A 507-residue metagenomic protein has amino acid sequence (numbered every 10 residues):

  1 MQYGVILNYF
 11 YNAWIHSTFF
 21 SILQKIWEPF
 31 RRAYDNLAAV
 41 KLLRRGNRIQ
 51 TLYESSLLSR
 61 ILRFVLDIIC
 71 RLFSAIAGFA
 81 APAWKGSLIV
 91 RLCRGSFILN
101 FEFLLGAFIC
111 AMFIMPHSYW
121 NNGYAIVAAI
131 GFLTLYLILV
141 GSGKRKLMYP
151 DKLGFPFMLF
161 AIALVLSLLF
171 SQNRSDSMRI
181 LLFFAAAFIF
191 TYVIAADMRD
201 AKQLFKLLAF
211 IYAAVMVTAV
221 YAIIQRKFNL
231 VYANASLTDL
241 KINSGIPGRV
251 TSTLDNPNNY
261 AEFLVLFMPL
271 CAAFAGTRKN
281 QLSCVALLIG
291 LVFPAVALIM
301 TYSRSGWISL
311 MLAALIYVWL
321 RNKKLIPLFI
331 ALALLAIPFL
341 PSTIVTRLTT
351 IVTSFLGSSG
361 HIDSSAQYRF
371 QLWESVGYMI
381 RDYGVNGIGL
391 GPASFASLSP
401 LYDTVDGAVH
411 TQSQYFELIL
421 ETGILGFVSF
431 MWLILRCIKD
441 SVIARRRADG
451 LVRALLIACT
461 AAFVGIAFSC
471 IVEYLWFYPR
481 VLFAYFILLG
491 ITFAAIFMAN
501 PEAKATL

Functional and structural regions predicted by a protein language model:
M1-L166, Q172-D176, K202-F205, A209 (+4 more regions): Transmembrane signal-anchor hairpin modules in multi-pass inner-membrane enzymes, especially those that act on
F108-I109, I162-L166, I189, F205-I246 (+6 more regions): Alpha-helical transmembrane segments of multi-pass inner-membrane proteins
Y124-T134, R179-T191, N258-F274, S305-Y317 (+2 more regions): Hydrophobic core segments of transmembrane alpha-helices in multi-pass, intramembrane catalytic enzymes
I130-L135, R436, L451, C459-L507: Transmembrane alpha-helices of multi-pass inner-membrane enzymes
T134-K146, V193-K202, A272-K279, L315-K323 (+3 more regions): Structural signal for the C-terminal ends of transmembrane alpha-helices and the immediately following loop
K152-F160, R174-A196, F205-V215, E262: Aromatic-anchored transmembrane helix interface
V220, R226-N229, V318-G360, S364 (+2 more regions): A membrane-periplasm/extracellular boundary helix in multi-pass inner-membrane enzymes that assemble envelope glycans
Y232, I246, S359-E374, Y378 (+2 more regions): Long extracytoplasmic/lumenal interhelical loops at the membrane interface of multi-pass membrane proteins
